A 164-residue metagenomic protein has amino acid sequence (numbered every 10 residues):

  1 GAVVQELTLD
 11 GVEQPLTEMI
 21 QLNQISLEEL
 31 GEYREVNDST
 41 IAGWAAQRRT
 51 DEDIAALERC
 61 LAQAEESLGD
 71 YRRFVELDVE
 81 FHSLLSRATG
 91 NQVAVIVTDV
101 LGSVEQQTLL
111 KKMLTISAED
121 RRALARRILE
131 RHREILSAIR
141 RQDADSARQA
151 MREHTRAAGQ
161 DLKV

Functional and structural regions predicted by a protein language model:
G1-A2, E13, E28, A56-L57 (+2 more regions): Short, flexible segments with low predicted structural confidence
G1-N37, G43, Q47, V164: Short linear motifs at protein or domain termini
L7, L22-I25, R48, E52 (+2 more regions): Residue-level signal for short amphipathic helical patches enriched in basic/charged and nearby hydrophobic residues
Q21-I25, E65, G69, I116-E119 (+2 more regions): Short coil/turn segments at secondary-structure junctions
L30, R34-K112, R131-H132, S146-A158: Conserved amphipathic alpha-helical segments that form helical-bundle/coiled-coil interaction surfaces
K111-A123: Short helix-coil transition/hinge motifs at the ends and kinks of transmembrane helices, capturing the brief
R121-R140, D145-V164: C-terminal-biased regions
